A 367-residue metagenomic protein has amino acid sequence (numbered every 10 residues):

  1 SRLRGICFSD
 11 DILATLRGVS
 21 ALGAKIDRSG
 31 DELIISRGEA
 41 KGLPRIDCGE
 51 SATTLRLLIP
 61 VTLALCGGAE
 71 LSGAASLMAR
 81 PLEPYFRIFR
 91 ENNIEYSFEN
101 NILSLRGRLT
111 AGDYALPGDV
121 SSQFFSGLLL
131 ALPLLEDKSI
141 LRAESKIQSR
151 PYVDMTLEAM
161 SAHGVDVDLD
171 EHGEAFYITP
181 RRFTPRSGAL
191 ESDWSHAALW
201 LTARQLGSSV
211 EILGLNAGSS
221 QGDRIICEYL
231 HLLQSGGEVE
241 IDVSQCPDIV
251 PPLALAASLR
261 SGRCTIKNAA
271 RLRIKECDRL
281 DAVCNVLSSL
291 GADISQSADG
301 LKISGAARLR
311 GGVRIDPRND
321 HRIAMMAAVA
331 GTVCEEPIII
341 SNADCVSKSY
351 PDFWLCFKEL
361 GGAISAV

Functional and structural regions predicted by a protein language model:
S1-V367: Short, structured segments at the rim of ligand-binding sites
